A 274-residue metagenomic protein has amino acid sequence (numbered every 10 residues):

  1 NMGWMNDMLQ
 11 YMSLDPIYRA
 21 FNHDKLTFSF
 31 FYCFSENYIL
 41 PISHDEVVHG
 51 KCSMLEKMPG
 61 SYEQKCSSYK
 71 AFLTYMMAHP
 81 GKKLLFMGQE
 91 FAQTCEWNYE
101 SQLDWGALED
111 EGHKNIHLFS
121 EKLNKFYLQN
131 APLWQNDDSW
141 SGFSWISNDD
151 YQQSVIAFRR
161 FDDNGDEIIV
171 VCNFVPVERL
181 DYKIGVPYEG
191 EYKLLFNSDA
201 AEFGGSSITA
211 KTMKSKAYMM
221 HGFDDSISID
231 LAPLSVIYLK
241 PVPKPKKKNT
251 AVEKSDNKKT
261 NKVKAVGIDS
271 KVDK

Functional and structural regions predicted by a protein language model:
N1-A92, E96, L128-D138, G142-I184 (+2 more regions): Conserved alpha/beta catalytic core and glycan-binding cleft of carbohydrate-active enzymes
L55-S67, D104-K114, F223-S228: Active-site rim elements
L103, L108, N115-F119, L123-K125 (+1 more regions): C-terminal accessory region downstream of the catalytic core in glycan-modifying enzymes
L108-W145, Y238: Aromatic- and carboxylate-lined catalytic core of secreted/periplasmic carbohydrate-active enzymes
K125, P176, S235-P245, K271-K274: Secreted/periplasmic carbohydrate-active enzymes, especially glycoside hydrolases
I169, M213, M220-D224, I268-K274: Structural signature of nuclease core domains in nucleic-acid processing machines
K211-K248: C-terminal beta-strand-rich structural cap/linker in extracellular carbohydrate-active enzymes
K246-K274: Intrinsically disordered, polybasic Lys/Arg-rich low-complexity tracts
